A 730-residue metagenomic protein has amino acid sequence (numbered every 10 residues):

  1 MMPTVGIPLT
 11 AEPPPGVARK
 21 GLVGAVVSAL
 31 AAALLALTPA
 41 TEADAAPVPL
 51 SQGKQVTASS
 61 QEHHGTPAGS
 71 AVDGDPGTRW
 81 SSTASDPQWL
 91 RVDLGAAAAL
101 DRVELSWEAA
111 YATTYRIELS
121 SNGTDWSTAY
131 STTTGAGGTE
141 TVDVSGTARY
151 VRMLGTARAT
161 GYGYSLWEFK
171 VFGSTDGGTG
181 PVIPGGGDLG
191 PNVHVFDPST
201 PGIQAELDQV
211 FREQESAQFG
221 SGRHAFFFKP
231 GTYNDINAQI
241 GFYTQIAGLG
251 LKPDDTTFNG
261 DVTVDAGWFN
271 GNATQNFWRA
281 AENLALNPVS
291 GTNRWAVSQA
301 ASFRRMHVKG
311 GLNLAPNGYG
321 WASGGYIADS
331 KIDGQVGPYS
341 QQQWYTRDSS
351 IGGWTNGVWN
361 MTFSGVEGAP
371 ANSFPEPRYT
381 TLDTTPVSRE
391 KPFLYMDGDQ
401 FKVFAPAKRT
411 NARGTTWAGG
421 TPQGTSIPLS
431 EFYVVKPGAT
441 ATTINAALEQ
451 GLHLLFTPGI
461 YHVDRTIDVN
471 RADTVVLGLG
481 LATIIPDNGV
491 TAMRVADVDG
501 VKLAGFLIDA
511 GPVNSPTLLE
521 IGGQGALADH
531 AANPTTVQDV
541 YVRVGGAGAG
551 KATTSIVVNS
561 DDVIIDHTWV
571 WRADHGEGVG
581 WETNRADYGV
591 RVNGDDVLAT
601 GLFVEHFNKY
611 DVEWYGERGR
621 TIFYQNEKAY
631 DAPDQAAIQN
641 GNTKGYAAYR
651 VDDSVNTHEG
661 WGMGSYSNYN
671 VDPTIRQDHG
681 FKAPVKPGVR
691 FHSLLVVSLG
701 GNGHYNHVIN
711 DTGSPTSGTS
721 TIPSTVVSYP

Functional and structural regions predicted by a protein language model:
M1-A45: Secretory targeting and sorting signals
A46-G95, S106-Y111, S131-T134, K170-G178: Disordered, acidic Ser/Thr/Pro-rich linker "stalks" and the adjacent N-terminal cap of the next globular domain
A98-A109, M153: A short beta-strand element within beta-rich, extracytoplasmic domains of secreted/secretory-pathway proteins
L154-G161: Short beta-strand-plus-loop segments that form exposed binding edges in beta-rich domains
D188-F227, P422-H462: Acidic Gly/Asp/Thr-rich repetitive segments characteristic of extracellular carbohydrate-active and adhesion proteins
D208-G220, Y233-Q245, T256-A301, N445 (+5 more regions): Extracellular beta-strand-rich solenoid/capping regions of secreted or surface-exposed proteins that bind or remodel
Q214-A217, G260-W268, G368-A371, V403 (+7 more regions): Acidic/polar low-complexity surface segments
F242-K252, Q275-N287, A301-G311, G324-G334 (+12 more regions): Right-handed parallel beta-helix
